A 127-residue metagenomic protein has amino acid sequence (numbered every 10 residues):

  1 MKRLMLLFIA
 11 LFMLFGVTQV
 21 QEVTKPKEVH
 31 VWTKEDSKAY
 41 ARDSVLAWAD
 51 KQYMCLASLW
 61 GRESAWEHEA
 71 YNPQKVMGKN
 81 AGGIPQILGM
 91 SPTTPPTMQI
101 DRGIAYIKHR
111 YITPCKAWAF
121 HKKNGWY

Functional and structural regions predicted by a protein language model:
M1-D36: N-terminal secretory targeting signals
W32-Y127: Peptidoglycan cell-wall recognition and remodeling modules
